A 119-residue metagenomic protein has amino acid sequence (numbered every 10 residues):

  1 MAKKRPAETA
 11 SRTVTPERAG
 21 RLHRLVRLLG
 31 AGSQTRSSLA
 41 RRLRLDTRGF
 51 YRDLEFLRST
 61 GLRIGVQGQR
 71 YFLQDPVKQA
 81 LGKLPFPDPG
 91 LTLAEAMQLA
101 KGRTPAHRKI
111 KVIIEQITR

Functional and structural regions predicted by a protein language model:
M1-M97, H107-Q116: Short, basic/aromatic recognition patches that contact phosphate-bearing ligands
A100: ATP-lid-like helix-loop hinge signature
